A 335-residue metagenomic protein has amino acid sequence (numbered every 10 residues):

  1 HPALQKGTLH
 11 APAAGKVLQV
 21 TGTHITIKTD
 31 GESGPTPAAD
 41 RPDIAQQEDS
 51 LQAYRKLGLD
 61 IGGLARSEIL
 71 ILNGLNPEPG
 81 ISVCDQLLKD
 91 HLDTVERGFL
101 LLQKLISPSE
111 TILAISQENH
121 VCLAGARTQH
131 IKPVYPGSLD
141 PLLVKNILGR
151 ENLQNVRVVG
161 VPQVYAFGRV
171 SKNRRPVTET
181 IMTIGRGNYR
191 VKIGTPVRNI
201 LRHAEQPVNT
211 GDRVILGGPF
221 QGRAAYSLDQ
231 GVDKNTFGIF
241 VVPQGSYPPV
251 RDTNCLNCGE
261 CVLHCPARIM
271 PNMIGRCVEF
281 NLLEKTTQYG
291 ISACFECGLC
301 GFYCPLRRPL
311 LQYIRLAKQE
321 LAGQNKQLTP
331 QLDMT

Functional and structural regions predicted by a protein language model:
H1-K6, H24-T29: Short hydrophobic beta/alpha edge segments that flank linear recognition/processing sites
P2, H10-Q19: Generic structural motif
V20-H24, P207: Short, conserved beta-turn/loop elements at beta-strand boundaries and strand-helix junctions
T26-T29, S33-S82: Hydrophobic alpha-helical hairpins/lids featuring a short glycine-rich hinge
K89-I106: Histidine-anchored nucleotide/phosphate-binding helix
S107-V197, H203-T210, G218-P219: Hydrophobic alpha-helical positions that pack around
Q206-T210, A225-L256, E260: Ubiquitin system architectures
I239-P249, V262, P266-T335: Ferredoxin-type iron-sulfur electron-transfer modules in oxidoreductases and energy-metabolism complexes
